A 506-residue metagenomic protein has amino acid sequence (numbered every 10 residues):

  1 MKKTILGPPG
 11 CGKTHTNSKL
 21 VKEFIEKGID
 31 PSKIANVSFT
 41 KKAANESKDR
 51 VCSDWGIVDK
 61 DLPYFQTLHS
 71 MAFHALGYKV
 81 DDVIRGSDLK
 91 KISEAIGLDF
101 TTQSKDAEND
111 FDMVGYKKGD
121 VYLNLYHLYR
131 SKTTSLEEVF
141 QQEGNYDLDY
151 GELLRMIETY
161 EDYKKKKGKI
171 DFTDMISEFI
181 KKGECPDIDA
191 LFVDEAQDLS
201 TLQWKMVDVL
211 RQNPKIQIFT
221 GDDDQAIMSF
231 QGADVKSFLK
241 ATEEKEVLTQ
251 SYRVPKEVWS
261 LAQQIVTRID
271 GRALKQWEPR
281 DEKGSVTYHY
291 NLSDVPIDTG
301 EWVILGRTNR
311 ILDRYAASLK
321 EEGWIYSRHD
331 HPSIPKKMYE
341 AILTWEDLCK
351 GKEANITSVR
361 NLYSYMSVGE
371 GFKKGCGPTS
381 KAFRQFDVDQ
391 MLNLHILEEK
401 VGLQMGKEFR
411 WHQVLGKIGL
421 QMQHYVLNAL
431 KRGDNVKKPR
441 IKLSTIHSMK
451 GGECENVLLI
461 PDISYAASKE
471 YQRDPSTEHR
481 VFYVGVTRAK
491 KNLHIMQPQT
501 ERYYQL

Functional and structural regions predicted by a protein language model:
M1-D82, Q263, M449, T487: P-loop NTPase Walker
K2-G7, H15-T16, K33, A107-F192 (+2 more regions): Accessory N-terminal region flanking or inserted into the helicase ATPase core in nucleic-acid motor proteins
P8-T14, S18, F39-K42, Q197-K283 (+7 more regions): Conserved helicase motor core of SF1/SF2 NTP-dependent helicases
K60-G77, W324-K350: Conserved beta-strand -> loop -> alpha-helix junction used to position metal-binding or nucleic-acid-contacting
Y64-T67, D171-M175, P439-H447: Conserved two-lobed SF2 helicase motor
V80-K164, G351-R384: ATP-hydrolysis module of ASCE/P-loop NTPase motor domains, specifically the Walker B Asp-Glu catalytic pair
G284-G300: Conserved interdomain hinge at the start of the Helicase C-terminal
E346-H494: Conserved helicase C-terminal RecA-like lobe
